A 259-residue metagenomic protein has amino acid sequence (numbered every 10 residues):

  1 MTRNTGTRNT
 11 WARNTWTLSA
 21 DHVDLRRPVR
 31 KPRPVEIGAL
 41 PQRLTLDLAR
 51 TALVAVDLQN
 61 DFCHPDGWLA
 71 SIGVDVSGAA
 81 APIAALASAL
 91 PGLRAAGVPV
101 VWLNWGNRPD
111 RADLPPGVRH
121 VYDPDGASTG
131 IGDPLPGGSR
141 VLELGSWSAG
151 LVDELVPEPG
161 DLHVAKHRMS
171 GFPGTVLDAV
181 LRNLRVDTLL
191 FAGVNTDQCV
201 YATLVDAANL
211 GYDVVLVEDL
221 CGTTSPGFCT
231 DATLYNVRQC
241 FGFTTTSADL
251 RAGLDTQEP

Functional and structural regions predicted by a protein language model:
M1-A52, D61, G92-A96, D113 (+1 more regions): Active-site-adjacent betaalpha module
A49, G67-L93, V98-N104: A short alpha/beta connector and helix-capping loop motif
V56-D57: N-terminal nucleotide-binding beta1-loop-alpha1 segment
H64-L69, D113: Short, glycine/acidic-enriched capping/hinge loops at junctions between secondary-structure elements
L103-G106, V194: Short, well-ordered beta-to-alpha junction loops that form the rim of enzyme active sites and present histidine/acidic
R108-A112: Short catalytic/ligand-binding loop motif for oxyanion handling, primarily in non-cytosolic enzymes, centered on
